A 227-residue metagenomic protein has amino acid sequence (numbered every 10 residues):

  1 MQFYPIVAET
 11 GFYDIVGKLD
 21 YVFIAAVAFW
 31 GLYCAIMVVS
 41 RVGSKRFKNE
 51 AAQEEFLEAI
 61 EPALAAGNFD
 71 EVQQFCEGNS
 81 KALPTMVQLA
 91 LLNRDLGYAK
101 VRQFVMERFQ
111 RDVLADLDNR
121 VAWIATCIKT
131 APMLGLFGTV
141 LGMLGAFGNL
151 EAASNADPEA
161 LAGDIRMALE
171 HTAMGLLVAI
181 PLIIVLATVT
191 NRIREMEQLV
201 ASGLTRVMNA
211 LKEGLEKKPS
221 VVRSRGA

Functional and structural regions predicted by a protein language model:
M1-N79, R111-E197, K212-L215, V222-A227: Hydrophobic alpha-helical transmembrane segments of small proteolipidic membrane proteins, enriched in energy-coupled
P84-Q110, Q198-N209: Hydrophobic alpha-helical transmembrane segments and immediately flanking/interface helices in integral membrane
